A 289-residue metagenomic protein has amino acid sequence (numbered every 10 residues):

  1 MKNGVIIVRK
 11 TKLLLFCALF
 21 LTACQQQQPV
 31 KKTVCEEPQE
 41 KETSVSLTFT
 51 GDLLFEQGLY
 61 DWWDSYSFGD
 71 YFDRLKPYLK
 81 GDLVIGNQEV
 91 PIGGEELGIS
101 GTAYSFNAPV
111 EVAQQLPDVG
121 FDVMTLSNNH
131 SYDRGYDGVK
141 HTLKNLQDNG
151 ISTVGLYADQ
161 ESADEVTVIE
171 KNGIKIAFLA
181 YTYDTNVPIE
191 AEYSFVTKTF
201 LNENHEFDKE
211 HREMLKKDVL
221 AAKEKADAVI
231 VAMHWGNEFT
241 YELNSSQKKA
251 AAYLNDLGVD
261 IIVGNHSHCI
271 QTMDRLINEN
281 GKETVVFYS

Functional and structural regions predicted by a protein language model:
M1-I7: Short, Lys/Arg-enriched N-terminal segments with co-localized hydrophobic residues within the first ~10-30 amino acids
I7-V8, K175: Residues marking helix boundaries in flexible regions
R9-F16: Sec-dependent signal peptide recognition, specifically the positively charged N-region followed immediately by
C17-L19, E96: Extended rod-forming repeat segments used as scaffolds/tethers
L21-A23: C-terminal motif of bacterial Sec signal peptides marking the signal peptidase cleavage site
Q25-S289: Acidic, metal/ion-coordinating pockets
